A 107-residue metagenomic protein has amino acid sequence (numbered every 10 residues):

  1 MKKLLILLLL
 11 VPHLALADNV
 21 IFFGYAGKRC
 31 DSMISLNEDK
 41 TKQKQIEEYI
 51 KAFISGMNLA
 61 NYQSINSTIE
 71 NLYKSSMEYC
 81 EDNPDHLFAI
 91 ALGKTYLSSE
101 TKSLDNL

Functional and structural regions predicted by a protein language model:
M1-K2, Q43: Generic cytosolic/nucleocytoplasmic N-terminal low-complexity/intrinsically disordered segments
K3-A15: Sec-dependent N-terminal signal peptides
Y25-Q45, I54-L107: Compact alpha-helical subdomains of small soluble proteins
